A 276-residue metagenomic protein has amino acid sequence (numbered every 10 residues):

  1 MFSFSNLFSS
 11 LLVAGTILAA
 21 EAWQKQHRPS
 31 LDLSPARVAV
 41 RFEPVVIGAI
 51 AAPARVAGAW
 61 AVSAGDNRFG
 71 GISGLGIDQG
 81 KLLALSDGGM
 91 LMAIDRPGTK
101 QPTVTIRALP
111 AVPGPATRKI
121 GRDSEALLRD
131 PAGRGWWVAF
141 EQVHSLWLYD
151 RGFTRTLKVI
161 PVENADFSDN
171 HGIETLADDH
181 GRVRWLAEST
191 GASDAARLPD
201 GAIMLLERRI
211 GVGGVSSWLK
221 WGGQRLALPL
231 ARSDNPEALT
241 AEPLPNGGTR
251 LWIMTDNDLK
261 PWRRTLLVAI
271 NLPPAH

Functional and structural regions predicted by a protein language model:
F2-H276: Sequence/structural signature of beta-propeller domains
